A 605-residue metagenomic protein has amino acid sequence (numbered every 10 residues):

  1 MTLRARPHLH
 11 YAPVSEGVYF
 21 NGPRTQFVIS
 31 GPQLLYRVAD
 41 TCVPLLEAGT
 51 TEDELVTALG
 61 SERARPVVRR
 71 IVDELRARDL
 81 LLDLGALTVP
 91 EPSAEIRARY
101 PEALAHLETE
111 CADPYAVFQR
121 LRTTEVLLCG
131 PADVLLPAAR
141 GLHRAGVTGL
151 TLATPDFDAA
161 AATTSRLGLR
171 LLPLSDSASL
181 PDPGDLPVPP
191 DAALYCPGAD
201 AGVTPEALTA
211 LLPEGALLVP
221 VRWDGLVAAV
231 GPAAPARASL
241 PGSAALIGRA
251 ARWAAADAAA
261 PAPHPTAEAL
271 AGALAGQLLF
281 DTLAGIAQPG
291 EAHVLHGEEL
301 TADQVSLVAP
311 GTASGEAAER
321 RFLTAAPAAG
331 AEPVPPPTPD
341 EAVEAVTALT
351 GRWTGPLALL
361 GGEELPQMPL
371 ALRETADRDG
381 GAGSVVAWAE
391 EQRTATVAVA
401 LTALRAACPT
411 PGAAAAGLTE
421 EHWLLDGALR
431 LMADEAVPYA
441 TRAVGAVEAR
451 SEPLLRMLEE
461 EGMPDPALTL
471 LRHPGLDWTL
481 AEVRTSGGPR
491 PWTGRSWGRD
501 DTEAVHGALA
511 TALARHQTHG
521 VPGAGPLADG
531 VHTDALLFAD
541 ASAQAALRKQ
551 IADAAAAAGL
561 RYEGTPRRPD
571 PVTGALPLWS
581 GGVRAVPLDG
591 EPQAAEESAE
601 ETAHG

Functional and structural regions predicted by a protein language model:
M1-L35, A39, E52, T57-R65 (+7 more regions): Helix-coil modules at protein/domain termini and other flexible surface or pore-lining loops, especially C-terminal
P44-G49: Short helix-capping/hinge SLiMs at alpha-helix to coil transitions
T124-L128: Beta1/beta-strand and adjacent pyrophosphate-binding region of the FAD-binding site in flavoprotein oxidoreductases
L142: Aromatic pocket-lining residues of Rossmann-like dinucleotide-binding sites
G149-L169: NAD(P)-binding Rossmann-fold cofactor-contacting core
T164-L180: N-terminal glycine-rich dinucleotide-binding loop that anchors FAD/FMN and/or NAD(P) in oxidoreductases
